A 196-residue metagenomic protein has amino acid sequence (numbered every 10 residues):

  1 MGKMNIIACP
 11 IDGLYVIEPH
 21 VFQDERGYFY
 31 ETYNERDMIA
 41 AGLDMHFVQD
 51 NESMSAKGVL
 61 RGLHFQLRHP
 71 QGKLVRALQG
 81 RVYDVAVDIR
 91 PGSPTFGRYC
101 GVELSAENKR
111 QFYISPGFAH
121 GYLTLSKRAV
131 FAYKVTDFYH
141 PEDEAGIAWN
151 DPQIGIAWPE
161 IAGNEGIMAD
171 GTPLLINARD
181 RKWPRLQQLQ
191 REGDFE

Functional and structural regions predicted by a protein language model:
M1-E107, S126-R128, V135-E196: Non-catalytic, conserved peripheral segments adjacent to functional cores
F112, H120-L125, Y133: Short beta-strand His + acidic residue motifs that chelate non-heme Fe in jelly-roll/DSBH and cupin folds
